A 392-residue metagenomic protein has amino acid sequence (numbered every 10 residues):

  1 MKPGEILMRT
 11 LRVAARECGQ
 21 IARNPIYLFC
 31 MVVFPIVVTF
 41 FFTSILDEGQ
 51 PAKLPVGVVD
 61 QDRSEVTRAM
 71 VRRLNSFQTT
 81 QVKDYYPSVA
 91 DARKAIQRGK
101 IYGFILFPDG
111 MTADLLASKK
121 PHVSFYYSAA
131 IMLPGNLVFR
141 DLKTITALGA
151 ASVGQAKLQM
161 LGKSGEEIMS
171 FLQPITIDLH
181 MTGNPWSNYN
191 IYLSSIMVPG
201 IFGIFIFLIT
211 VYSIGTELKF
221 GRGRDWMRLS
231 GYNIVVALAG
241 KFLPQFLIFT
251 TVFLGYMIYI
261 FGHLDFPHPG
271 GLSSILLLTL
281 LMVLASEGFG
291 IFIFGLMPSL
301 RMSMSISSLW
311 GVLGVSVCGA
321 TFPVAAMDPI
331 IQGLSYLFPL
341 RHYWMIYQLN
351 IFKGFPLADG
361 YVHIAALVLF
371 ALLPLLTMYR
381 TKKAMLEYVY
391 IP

Functional and structural regions predicted by a protein language model:
M1-I191, Y379, K383-A384, I391-P392: Extracytoplasmic/periplasmic domains immediately adjacent to an N-terminal transmembrane anchor in multi-pass membrane
L7, L11-A15, I191, S230-G231 (+4 more regions): Alpha-helical membrane-protein architecture signal
A14, V32-I36, M197, F242 (+9 more regions): Residue-level signature of the transmembrane alpha-helical core of multi-pass small-molecule transporters
P25-I26, V235, R301: Residues that define the loop-to-transmembrane-helix transition and helix capping in multi-pass membrane transporters
M31-V32, S195, G319, S335: Hydrophobic alpha-helical transmembrane segments of integral membrane proteins, especially lipid-exposed positions
V37-F40, H180-I260: Hydrophobic alpha-helical transmembrane segments of multi-pass membrane transport proteins
R63, G255-Y259, P267-P392: Membrane-spanning alpha-helical segments of multipass transporters and channels
I105, R140, L208-T216, E287 (+2 more regions): Short helix-terminus and kink motifs of transmembrane alpha helices, predominantly at the cytoplasmic interface
